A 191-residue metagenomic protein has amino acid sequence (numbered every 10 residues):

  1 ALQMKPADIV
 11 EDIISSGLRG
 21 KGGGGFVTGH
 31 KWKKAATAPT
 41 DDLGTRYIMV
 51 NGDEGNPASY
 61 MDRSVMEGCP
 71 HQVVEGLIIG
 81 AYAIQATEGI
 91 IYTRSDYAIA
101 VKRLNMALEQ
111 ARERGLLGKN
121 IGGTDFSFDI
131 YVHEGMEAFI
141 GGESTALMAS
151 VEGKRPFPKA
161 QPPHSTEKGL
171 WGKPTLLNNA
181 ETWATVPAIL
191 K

Functional and structural regions predicted by a protein language model:
A1-V10: Cofactor-/ligand-binding subdomain signature composed of acidic, glycine-rich, tryptophan-containing flexible loops
A7, S15, D42-R46, Y60-M61 (+5 more regions): Short coil/turn connectors at secondary-structure junctions
I13-A35, E137-R155: Conserved phosphate/anionic-ligand binding catalytic regions in large, soluble enzymes, centered on
M49, E88-S95: Short internal beta-strands
N51-D62, S165-L170: Gly-rich Lys/Arg/Thr-decorated short loops/hinges at beta-loop-alpha junctions or inter-strand turns that position
M61-Q72, P174, N178: Short alpha-helix boundary/capping segments
C69-A83: Histidine-anchored nucleotide/phosphate-binding helix
V101-K191: Hydrophobic alpha-helical positions that pack around
